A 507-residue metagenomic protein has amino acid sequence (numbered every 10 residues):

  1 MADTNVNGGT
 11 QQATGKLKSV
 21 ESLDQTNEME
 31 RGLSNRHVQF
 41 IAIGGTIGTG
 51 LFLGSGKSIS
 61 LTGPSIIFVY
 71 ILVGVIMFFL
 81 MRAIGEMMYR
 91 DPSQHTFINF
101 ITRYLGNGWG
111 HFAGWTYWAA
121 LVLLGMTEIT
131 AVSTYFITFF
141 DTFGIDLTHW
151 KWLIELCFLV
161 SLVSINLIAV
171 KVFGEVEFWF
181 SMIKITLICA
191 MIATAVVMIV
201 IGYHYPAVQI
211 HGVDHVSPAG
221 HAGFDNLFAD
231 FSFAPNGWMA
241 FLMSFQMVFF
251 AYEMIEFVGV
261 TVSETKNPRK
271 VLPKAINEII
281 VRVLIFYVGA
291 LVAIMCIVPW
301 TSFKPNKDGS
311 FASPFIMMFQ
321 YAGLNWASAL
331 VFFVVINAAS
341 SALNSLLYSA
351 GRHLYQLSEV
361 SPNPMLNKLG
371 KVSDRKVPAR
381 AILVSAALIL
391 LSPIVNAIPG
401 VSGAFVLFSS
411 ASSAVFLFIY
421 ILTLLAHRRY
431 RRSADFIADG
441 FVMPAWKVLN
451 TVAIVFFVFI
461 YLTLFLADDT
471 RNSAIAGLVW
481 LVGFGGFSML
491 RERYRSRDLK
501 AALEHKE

Functional and structural regions predicted by a protein language model:
M1-G56, S60-T62, F78-R82, R491-E507: Membrane-interface "cap" regions at the ends of multi-pass membrane proteins
D3, G9, T102, I129-I154 (+5 more regions): Helix-loop-helix connectors at the membrane interface of multi-pass transporters/channels
D24-M29, I66, F143-W150, M182-A329: Helix-loop-helix junctions that connect adjacent transmembrane segments in multi-pass membrane transporters
E30, L53-I154, P235, R282 (+1 more regions): Extracellular loop-to-transmembrane helix junctions
S93, T116-S133, M247, Y252-T265 (+3 more regions): Membrane-helix boundary/coupling elements in multi-pass transport proteins
T96-T102, G106, T138-F143, H215-H221 (+3 more regions): TM-loop-TM module centered on a large, flexible mid-protein loop between adjacent transmembrane helices in multi-pass
W150-P218, F249-E253, I276-I280, S409 (+3 more regions): Membrane-interface loop-to-helix entry segments
N367-K376, L417-D469: C-terminal membrane-solvent junction of multi-pass transporters and transport-like membrane proteins
